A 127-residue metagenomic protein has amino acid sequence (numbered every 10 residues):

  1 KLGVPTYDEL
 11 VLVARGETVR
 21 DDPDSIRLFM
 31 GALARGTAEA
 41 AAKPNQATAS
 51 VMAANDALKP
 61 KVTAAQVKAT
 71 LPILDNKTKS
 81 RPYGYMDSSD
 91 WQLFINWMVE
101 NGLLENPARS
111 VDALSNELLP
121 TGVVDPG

Functional and structural regions predicted by a protein language model:
K1, R15, D87, L114-P120: Helix N-cap / beta->alpha transition motif
K1-Y7: Short beta-strand->loop
P5, A57, L114-S115: Short secondary-structure capping/turn micro-motifs that flank functional sites
P5, L12, G84: Residues that recognize and position ribonucleotide moieties
E9-S25: A bilobed periplasmic-binding-protein/Venus flytrap-type ligand-binding module shared by bacterial periplasmic
R20-L103: Secondary-structure end/capping motifs
W91-G127: Conserved C-terminal helix/tail region of periplasmic/extracytoplasmic solute-binding proteins
